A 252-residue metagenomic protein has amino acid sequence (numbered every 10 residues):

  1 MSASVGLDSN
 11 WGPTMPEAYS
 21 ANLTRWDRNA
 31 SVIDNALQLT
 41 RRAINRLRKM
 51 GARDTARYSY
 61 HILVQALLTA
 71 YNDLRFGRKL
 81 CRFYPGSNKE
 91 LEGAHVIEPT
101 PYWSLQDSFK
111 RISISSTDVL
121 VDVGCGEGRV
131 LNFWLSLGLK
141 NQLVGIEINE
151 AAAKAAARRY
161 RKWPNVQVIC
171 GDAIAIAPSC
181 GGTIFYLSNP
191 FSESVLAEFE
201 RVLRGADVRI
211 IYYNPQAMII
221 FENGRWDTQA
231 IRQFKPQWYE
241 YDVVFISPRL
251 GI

Functional and structural regions predicted by a protein language model:
D8-S115: S-adenosyl-L-methionine
G124-G128: Class I SAM-dependent methyltransferase "Motif I" SAM/SAH-binding loop
R129-L139: Conserved SAM-binding loop of SAM-dependent methyltransferases across substrates and taxa, primarily the Class I
N141-I146: Short beta-strand element of Class I
N149: Conserved SAM/SAH-binding beta-strand->alpha-helix loop
A156: Conserved SAM-binding loop
W163-D172: Conserved SAM-binding strand-loop segment of SAM-dependent methyltransferases
E193-S247: C-terminal substrate-binding/active-site "lid" region of AdoMet-derived donor-dependent transferases
